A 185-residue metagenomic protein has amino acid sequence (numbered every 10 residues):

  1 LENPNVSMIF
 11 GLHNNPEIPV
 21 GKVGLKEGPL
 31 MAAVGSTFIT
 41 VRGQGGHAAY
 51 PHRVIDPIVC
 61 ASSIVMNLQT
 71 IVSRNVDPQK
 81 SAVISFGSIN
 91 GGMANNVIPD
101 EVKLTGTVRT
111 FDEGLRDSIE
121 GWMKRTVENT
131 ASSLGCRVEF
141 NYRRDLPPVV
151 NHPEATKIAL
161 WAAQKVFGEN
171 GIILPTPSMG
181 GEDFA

Functional and structural regions predicted by a protein language model:
L1-S88, M93-P99, G181-E182: Histidine/acidic-residue-rich, glycine-tolerant segments that coordinate divalent metal ions
V59-A185: Metal-dependent amide/peptide-bond hydrolase catalytic core, centered on the "pita-bread" metallohydrolase fold
